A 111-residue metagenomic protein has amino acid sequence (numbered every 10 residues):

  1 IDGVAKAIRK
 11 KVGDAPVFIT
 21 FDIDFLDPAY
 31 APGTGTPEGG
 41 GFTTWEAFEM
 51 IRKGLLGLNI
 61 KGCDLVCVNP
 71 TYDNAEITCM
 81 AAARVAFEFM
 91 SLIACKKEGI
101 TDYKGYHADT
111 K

Functional and structural regions predicted by a protein language model:
I1-K111: Catalytic cores of soluble, metal-dependent hydrolases
